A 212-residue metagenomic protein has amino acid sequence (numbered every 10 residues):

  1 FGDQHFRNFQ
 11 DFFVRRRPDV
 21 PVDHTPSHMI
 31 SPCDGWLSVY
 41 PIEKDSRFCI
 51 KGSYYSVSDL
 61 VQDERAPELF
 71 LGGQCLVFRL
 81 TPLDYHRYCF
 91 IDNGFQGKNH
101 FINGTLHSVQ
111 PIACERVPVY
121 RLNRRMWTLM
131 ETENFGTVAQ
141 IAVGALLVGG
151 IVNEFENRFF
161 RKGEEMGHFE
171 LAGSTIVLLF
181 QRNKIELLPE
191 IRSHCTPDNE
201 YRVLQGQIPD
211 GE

Functional and structural regions predicted by a protein language model:
F1-E212: Contiguous, well-folded functional domains in the mature portion of proteins
